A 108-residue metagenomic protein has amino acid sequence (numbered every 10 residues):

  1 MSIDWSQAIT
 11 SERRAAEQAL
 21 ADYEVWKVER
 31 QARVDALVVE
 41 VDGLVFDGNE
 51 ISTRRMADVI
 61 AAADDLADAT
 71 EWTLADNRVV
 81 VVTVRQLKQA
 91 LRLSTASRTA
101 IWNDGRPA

Functional and structural regions predicted by a protein language model:
M1-A108: A preference for well-ordered globular domain cores that mediate specific macromolecular interactions or catalysis
